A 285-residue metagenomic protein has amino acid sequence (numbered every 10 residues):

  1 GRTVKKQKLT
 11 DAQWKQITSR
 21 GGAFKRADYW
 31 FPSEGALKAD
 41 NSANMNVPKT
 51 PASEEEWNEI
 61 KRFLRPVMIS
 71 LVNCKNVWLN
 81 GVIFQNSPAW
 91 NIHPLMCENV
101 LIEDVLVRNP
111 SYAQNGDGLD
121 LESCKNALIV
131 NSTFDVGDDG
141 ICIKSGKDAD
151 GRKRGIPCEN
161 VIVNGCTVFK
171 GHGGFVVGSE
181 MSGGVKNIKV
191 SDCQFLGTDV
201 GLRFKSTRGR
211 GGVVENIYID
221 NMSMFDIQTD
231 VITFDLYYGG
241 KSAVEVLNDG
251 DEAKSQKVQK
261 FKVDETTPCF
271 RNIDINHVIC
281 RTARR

Functional and structural regions predicted by a protein language model:
G1-R285: Extracellular/periplasmic carbohydrate-active domains that bind, remodel, or depolymerize complex polysaccharides
